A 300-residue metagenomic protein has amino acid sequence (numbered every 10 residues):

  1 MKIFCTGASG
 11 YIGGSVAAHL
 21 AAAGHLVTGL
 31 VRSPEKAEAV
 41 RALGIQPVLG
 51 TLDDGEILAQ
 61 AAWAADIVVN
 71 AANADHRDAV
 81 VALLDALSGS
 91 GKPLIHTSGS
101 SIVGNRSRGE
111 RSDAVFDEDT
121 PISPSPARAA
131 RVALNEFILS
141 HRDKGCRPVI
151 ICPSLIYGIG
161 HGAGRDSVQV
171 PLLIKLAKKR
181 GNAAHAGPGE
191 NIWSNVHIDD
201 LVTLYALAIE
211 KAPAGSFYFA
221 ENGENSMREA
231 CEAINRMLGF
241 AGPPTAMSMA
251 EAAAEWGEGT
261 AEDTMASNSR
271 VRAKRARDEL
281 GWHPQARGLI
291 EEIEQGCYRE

Functional and structural regions predicted by a protein language model:
I3-A23: N-terminal Rossmann NAD(P)H-binding glycine-rich loop of SDR-like oxidoreductase domains
L26, V81-E136, V149: Conserved Rossmann-fold NAD(P)-dependent oxidoreductase catalytic core, especially the SDR/UDP-sugar
V132, G158-P171, L207-Y218: Glycine/proline-rich active-site loop of Rossmann-fold NAD(P)-dependent oxidoreductases
E136-G160: Conserved beta-loop-beta element that borders a ligand/cofactor-binding pocket
I174-A183, N191-N225: Alpha-helical substrate-binding/gating segment
I198, R228, A254-H283: Conserved C-terminal active-site "lid" loop/helix of NAD(P)H-dependent oxidoreductases that clamps the redox cofactor
L204-T260: Mid/C-terminal beta-alpha module of Rossmann-like enzyme folds, strongest in SDR-family dehydrogenases/epimerases
R287-E300: Amphipathic terminal alpha-helices
